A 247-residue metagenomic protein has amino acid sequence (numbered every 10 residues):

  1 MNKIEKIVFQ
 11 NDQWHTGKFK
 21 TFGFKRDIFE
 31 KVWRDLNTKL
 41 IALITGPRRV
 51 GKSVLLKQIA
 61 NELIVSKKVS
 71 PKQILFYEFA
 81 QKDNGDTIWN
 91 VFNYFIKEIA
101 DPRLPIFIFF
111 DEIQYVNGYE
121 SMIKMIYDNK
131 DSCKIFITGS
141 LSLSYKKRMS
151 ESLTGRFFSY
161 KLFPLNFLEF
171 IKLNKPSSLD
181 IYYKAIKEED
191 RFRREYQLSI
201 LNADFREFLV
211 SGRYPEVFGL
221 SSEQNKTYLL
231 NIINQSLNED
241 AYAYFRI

Functional and structural regions predicted by a protein language model:
N2-G17, F22, K172, S177-I247: Interdomain hinge/linker elements that couple catalytic modules in large macromolecular machines
F19-L36: Pre-Walker A adenine-sensing motif
I44: Hydrophobic anchor at the beta1->P-loop junction of P-loop NTPases
K52: Conserved lysine of the Walker
L55, I59: Hydrophobic positions on the alpha1 helix immediately C-terminal to the Walker A/P-loop
Q73-L104: Short glycine-rich substrate-engagement loop in P-loop NTPases that contacts/grips substrate
K134-S140, K161, F170: Structural recognition of the conserved hydrophobic beta-strand(s) that form the central parallel beta-sheet of P-loop
L143-S159, I171-P176: Short regulatory helix/loop adjacent to the ATP-binding pocket of P-loop NTPases
